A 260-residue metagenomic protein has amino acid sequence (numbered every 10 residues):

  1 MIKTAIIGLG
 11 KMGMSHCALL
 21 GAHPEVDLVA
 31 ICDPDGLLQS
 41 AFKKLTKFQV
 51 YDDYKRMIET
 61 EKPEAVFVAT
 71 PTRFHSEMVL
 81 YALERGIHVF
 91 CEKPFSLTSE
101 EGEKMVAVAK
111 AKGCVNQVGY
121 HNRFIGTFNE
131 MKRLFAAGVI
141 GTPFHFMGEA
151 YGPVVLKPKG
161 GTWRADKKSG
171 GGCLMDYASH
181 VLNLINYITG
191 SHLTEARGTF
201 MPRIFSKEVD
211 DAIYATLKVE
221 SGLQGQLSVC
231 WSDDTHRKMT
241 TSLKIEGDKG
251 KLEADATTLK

Functional and structural regions predicted by a protein language model:
M1-L45: N-terminal Rossmann-like dinucleotide-binding module
H16, Q49-V108: Beta-loop-alpha module in the N-terminal Rossmann-like domain of NAD(P)-dependent dehydrogenases, especially those
A30, A65, H145, Q224: Short, Asp-centered acidic motifs that coordinate Mg2+ and/or phosphate in catalytic or ligand-binding sites
E103-H121, G141-F146: Rossmann-fold dehydrogenase core element
N122-S206: Predominantly a Rossmann-like dinucleotide-binding segment in NAD(P)-dependent oxidoreductases
N183-T258: Contiguous beta-strand/loop segments that form the cofactor/metal-binding neighborhood of enzyme cores
